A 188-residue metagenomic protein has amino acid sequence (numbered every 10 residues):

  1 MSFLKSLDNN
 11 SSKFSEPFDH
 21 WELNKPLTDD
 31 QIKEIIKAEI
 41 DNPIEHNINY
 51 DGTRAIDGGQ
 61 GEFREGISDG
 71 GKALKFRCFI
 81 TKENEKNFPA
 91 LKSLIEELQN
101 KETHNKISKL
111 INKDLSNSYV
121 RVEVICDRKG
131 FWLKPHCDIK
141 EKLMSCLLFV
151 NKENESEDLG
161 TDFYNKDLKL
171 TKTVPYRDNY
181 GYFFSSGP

Functional and structural regions predicted by a protein language model:
F3, N9-L110: Non-heme Fe(II)/2-oxoglutarate
K5-L7, F131-W132: Short alpha-helical segments and helix-capping/turn motifs at coil-helix boundaries
N87-P188: Catalytic core of non-heme Fe(II) oxygenases with the double-stranded beta-helix
